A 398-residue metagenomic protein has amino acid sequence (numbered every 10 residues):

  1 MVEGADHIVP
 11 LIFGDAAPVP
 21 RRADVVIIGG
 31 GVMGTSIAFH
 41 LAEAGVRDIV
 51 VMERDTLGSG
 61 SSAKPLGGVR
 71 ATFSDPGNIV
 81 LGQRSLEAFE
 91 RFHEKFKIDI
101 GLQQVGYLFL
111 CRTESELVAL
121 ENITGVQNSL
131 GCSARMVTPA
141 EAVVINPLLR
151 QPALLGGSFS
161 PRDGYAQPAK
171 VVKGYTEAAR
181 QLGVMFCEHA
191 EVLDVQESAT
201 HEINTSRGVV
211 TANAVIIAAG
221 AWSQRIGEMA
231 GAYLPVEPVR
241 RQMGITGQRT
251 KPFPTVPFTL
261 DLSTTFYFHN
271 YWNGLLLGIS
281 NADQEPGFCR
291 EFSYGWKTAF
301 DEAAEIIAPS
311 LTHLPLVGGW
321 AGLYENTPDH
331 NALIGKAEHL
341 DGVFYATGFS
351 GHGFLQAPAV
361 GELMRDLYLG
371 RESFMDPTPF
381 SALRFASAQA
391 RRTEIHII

Functional and structural regions predicted by a protein language model:
M1-D24, E43-V46: Extreme N-terminal leader/targeting segments of oxidoreductases
V19-P20, I100-F109, I123, L130 (+5 more regions): Helix-loop-beta segment of a Rossmann-like dinucleotide-binding subdomain
A42-A63: Glycine-rich FAD pyrophosphate-binding loop
L66-I145, T265-Y267, E285-P286, A303: Dinucleotide-binding Rossmann-like beta1-alpha1 core, especially the glycine-rich loop that anchors the ADP
S158-N213: Helical element adjacent to the flavin cofactor pocket in flavoenzyme catalytic cores
V209-T255: Central helical "cap/lid" subdomain
Y233, Q248-G342: Active-site lid/adjacent beta-loop-alpha segment flanking the redox-cofactor pocket in flavoenzymes
E305-I398: C-terminal catalytic lobe of FAD-dependent flavoproteins
